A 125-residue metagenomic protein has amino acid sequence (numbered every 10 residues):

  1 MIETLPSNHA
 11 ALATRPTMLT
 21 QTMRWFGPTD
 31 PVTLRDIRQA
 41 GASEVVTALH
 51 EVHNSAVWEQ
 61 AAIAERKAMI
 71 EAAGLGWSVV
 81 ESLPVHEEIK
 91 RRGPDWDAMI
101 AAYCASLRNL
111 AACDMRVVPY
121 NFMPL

Functional and structural regions predicted by a protein language model:
M1-L125: N-terminal pre-domain/capping segments
